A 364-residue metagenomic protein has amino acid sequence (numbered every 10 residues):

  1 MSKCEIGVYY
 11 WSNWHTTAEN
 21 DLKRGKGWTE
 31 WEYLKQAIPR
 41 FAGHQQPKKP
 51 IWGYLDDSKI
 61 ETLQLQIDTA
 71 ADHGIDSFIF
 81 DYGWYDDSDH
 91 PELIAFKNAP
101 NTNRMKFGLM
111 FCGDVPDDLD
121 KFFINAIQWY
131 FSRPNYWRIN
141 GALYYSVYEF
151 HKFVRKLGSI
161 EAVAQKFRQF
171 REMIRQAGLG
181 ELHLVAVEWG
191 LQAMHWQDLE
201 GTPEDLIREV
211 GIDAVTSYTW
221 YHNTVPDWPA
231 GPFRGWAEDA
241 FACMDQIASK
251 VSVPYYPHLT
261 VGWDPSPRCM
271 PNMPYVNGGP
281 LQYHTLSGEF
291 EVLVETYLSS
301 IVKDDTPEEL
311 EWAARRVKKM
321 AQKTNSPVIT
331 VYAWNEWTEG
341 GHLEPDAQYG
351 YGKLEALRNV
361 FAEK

Functional and structural regions predicted by a protein language model:
M1-K364: Glycan-processing catalytic domains of CAZymes
